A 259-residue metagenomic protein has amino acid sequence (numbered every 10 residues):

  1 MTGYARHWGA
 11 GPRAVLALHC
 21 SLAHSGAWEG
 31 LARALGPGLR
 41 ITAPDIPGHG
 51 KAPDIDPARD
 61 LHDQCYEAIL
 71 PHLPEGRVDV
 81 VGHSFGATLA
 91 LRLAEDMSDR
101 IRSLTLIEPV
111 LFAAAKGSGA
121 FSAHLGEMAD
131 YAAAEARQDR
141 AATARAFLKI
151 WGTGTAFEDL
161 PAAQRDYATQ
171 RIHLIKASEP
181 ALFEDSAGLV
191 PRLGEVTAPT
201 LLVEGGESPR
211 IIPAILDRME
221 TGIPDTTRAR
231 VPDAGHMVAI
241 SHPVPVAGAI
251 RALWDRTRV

Functional and structural regions predicted by a protein language model:
G3-D54: Conserved HGGG/HGGXW glycine-rich cap/lid loop of the alpha/beta-hydrolase fold
G30-R33, T42-V81, F85, G248: Active-site loop/oxyanion-hole signature of alpha/beta-hydrolase fold enzymes
L89-L93: Hydrolases whose catalytic domains are alpha/beta-hydrolase-1, hotdog thioesterase, or metallo-beta-lactamase-like
E95-D96, R100-E135: Flexible "cap/lid" loop of the alpha/beta hydrolase fold
R137-E179: Conserved alpha/beta-hydrolase catalytic His-Asp/Glu region
Q164-T221, R230: Conserved serine/cysteine hydrolase catalytic core
V231-P243: Catalytic histidine-centered segment of alpha/beta-hydrolase-like enzymes
I240-A252: Post-His helix in hydrolase/transferase enzymes
